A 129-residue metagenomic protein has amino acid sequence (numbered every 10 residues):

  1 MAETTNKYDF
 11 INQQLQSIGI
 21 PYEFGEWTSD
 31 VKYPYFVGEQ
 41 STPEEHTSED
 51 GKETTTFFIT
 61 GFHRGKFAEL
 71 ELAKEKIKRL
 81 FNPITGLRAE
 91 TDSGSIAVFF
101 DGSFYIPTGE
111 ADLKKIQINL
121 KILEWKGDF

Functional and structural regions predicted by a protein language model:
M1-E26, Q40-F129: Charged, amphipathic alpha-helical segments and their flanking helix caps
V31-K32, T47: Contiguous segments within soluble domain cores/interaction surfaces
K32-T42: A short, hydrophobic beta-strand-centered structural micro-motif
